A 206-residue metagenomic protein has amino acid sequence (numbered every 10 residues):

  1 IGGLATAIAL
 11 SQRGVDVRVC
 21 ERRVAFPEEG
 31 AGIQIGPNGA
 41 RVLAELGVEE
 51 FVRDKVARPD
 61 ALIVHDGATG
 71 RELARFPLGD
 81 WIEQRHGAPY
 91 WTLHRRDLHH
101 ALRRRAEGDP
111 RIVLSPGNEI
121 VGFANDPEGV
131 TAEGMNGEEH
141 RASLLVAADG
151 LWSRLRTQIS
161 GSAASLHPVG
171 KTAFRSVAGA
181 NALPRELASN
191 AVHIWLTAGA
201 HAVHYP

Functional and structural regions predicted by a protein language model:
G3-L4: N-terminal Rossmann-fold NAD(P) dinucleotide-binding loop
S11, G36-S160, A164-G179: Conserved N-terminal helical subregion
S11-A31: Glycine-rich FAD pyrophosphate-binding loop
H65-D66, N190-P206: Active-site substrate-recognition segment that forms the wall of the catalytic cavity or substrate channel
S153, N181-L183, H201-V203: Short, acidic Gly/Pro/Ser/Thr-rich loop/turn segments
R185-L187: Short Pro/Gly-enriched beta-strand edge/turn motifs at strand-loop
